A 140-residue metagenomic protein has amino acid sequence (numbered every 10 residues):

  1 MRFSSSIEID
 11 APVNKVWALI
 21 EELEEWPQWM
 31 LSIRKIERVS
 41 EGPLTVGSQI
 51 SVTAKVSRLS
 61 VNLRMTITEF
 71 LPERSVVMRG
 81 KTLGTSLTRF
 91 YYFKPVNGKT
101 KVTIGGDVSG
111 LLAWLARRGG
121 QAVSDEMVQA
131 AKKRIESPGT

Functional and structural regions predicted by a protein language model:
M1-S40: Hydrophobic ligand-binding cavity/cleft-lining segments
S5-I7, L63-E69, G80, T88-P95: Hydrophobic/aromatic beta-strand elements that line small-molecule binding cavities or substrate pockets in beta-rich
V13-N14, E41-L44, T68-E73, Y92-K101 (+1 more regions): A short, structured loop/turn motif at beta-sheet edges
I33-V39, K132-T140: Short, highly charged C-terminal tails/helix-capping segments
L44, S57-L59, G84-T85: Short glycine/serine/proline-enriched coil/turn segments at secondary-structure junctions
S48-K55, S75-T82: Short beta-strand segments that buttress and anchor functional surface loops
V56-S60, E69-S75: Short, charged/polar surface micro-motifs in flexible loops or helix N-caps
R79-Q129, T140: Beta-strand/loop substructures that line and gate deep hydrophobic ligand-binding cavities in soluble
